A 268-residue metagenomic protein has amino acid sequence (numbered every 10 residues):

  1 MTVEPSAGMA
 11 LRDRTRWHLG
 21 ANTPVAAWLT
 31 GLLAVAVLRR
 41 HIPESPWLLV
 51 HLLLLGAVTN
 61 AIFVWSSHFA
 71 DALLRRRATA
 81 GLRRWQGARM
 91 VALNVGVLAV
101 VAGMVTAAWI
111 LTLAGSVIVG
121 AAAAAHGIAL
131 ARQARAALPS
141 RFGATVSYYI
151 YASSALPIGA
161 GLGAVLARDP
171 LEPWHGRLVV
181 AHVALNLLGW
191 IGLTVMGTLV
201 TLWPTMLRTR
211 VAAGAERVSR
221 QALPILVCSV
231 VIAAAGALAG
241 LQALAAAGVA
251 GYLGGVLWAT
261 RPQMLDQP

Functional and structural regions predicted by a protein language model:
M1-P268: Hydrophobic alpha-helical transmembrane segments of multi-pass integral membrane proteins
